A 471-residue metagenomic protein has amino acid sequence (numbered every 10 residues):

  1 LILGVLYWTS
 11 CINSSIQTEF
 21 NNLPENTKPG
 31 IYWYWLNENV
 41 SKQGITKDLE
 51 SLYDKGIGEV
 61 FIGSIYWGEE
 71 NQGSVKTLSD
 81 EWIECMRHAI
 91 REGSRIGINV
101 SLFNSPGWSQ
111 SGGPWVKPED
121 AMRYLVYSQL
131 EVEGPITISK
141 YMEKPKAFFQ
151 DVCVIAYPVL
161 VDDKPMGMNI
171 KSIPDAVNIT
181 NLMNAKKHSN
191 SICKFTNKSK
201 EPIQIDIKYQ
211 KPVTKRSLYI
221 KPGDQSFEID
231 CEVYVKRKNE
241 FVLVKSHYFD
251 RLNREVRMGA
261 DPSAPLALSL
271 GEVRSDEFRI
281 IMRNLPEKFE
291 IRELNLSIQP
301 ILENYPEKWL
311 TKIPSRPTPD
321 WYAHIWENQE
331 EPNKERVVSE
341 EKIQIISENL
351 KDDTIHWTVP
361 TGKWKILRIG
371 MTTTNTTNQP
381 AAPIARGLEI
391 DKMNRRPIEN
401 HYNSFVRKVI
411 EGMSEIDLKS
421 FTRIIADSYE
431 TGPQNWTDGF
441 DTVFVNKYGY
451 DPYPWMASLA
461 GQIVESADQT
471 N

Functional and structural regions predicted by a protein language model:
L1-Q17: Bacterial Sec-dependent N-terminal signal peptides
I16-E59: Mature N-terminal segment immediately following signal peptide/propeptide cleavage in secreted/periplasmic
L23-P29, W67-E81, P118-K140, M168-I170 (+5 more regions): Aromatic- and acidic-residue-enriched carbohydrate-binding clefts of CAZyme catalytic domains
Y32-Y34, E59-G63, V100-L102, R423-A426: Structural recognition of the beta-strand scaffold that forms the well-ordered cores of secreted hydrolase catalytic
G44-I65, C85-R91, K419: Catalytic domains of carbohydrate-active enzymes, especially glycoside hydrolases
I65-A176, P300-E307, I313-S315, I325-E327 (+4 more regions): Acidic/aromatic-lined carbohydrate-recognition and catalytic surfaces of CAZymes acting on diverse glycans
K186-K245, P262-N333, S428: Aromatic, loop-rich ligand-recognition surfaces of beta-strand-rich domains
L243-V256: Solvent-exposed serine/threonine-rich low-complexity stretches and specific carbohydrate-binding patches
